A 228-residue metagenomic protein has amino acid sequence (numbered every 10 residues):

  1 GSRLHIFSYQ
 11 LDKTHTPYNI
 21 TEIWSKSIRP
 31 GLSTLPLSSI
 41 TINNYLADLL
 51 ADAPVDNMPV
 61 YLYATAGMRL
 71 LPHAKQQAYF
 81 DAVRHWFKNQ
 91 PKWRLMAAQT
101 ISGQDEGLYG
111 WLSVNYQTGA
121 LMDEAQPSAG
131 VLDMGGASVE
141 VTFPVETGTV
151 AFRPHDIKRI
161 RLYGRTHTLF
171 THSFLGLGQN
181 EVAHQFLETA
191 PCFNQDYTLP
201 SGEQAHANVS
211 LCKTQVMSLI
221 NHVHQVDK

Functional and structural regions predicted by a protein language model:
G1, G136-S138: Short Trp-Ser/Thr-centered turn/loop motifs at beta-strand boundaries
G1-Y18, W24-K26: Long, contiguous juxta-domain segments that are non-catalytic but functionally important
I6, P30-D56, Y61, G67-V131 (+1 more regions): Helical "lid/coupling" subdomains associated with nucleotide-phosphate turnover
